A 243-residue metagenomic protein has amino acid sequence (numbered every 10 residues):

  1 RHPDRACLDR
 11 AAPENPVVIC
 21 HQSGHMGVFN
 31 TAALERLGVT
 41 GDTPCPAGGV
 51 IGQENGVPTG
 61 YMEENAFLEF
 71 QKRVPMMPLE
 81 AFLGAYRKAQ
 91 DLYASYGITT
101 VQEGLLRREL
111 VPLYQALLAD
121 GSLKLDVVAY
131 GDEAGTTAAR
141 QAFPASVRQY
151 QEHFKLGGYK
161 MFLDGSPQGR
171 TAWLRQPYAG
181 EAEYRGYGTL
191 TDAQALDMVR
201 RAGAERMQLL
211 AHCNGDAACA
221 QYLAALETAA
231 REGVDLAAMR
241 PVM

Functional and structural regions predicted by a protein language model:
H2-A129, Y150-G203: Catalytic pocket of metal/acid-base enzymes, prominently hydrolases
V17, V127, L209, P241-M243: Hydrophobic/aromatic residues located in beta-strands of well-ordered beta-sheets within soluble catalytic
G104-L110, A134-T136, A217-C219: Acidic-and-aromatic substrate-binding clefts and catalytic sites of carbohydrate-active enzymes
P112-A116, A139-A145, C219-E232: Distinct, well-ordered alpha-helical segments
A119-K124, Q149, A229-A238: Short helix-capping segments at alpha-helix termini
G135-R140, L156: Hydrophobic, small-residue-rich alpha-helical packing segments that form membrane-like cores
P167, M207-A217: Short acidic/histidine-rich active-site segments
R200, R206-Q208, L223-T228: Glycine-rich phosphate/ribose-binding loops and adjacent secondary-structure elements that form binding surfaces
